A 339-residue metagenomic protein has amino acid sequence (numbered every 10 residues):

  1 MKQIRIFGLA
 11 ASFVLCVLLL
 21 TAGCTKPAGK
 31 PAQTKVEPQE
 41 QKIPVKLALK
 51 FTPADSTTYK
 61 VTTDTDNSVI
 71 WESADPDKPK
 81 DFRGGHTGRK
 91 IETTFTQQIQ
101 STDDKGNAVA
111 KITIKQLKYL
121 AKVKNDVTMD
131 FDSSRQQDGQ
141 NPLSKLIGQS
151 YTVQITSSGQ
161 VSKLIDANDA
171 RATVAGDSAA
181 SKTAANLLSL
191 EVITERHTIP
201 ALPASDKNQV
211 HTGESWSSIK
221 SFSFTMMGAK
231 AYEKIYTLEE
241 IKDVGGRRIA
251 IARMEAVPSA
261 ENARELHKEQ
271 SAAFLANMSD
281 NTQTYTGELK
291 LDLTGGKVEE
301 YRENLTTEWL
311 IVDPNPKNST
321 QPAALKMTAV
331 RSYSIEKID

Functional and structural regions predicted by a protein language model:
M1-F13: Bacterial N-terminal signal peptides that target proteins for export
L20-G23: C-terminal motif of bacterial Sec signal peptides marking the signal peptidase cleavage site
T25-D339: Signature of exported/secreted
